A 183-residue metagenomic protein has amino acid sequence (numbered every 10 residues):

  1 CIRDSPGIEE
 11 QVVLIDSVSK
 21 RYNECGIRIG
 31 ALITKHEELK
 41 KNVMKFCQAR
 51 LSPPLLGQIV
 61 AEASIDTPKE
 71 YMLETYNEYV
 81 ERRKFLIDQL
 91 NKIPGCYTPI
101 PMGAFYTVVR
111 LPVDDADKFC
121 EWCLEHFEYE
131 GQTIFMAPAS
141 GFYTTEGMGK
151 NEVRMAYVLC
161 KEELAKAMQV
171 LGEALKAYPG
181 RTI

Functional and structural regions predicted by a protein language model:
R3-I183: PLP-dependent class I/II
